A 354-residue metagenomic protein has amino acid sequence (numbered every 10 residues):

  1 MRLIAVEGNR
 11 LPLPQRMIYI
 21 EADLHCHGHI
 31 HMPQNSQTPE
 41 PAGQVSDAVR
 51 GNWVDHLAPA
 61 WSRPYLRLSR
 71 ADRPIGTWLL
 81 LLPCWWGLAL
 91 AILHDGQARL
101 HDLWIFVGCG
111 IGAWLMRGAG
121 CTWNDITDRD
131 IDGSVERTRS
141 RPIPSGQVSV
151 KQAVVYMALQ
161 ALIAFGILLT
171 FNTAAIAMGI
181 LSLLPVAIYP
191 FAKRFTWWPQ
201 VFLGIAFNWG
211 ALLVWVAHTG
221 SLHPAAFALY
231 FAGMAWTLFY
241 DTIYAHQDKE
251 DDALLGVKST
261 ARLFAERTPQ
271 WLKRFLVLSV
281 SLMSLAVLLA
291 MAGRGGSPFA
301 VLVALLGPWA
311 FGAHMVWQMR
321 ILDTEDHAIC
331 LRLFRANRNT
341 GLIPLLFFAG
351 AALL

Functional and structural regions predicted by a protein language model:
P41-R63, C121-V148, T242-A265, I321-I329: Cytosolic, membrane-interface loops and tails of multi-pass inner-membrane proteins
A58-R63, S279, L285-L354: Extended hydrophobic alpha-helices typical of membrane-associated regions
S62, L66-R67, A119, T138-P224 (+2 more regions): Intramembrane alpha-helical segments
A71-L80, S149-A158, W198, L203 (+2 more regions): Select subsegments of transmembrane alpha-helices in polytopic membrane proteins, especially boundary-proximal
L79-G87, L203-V216, L263, F334-F348: Small-residue-rich segments of transmembrane alpha-helices in multi-pass membrane proteins, especially helix faces
C84-T127, R137, A161-F165, I176-A187 (+2 more regions): Membrane-embedded alpha-helical segments that form the functional core of polytopic membrane enzymes, especially those
F106-A113, R129-G179, L254-A304, L346-F347: Multi-pass membrane catalytic core of lipid/isoprenoid biosynthesis enzymes
